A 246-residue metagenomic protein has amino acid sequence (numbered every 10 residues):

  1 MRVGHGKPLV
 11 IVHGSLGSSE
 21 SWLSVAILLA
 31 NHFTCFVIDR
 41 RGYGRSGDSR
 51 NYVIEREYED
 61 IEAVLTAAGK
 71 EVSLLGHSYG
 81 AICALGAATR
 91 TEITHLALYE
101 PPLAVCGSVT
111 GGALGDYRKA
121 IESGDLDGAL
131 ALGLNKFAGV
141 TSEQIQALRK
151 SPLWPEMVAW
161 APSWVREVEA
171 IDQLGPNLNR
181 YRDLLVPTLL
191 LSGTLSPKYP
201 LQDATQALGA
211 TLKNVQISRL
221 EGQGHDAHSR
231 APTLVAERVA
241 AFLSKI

Functional and structural regions predicted by a protein language model:
M1-G47, K70: Conserved HGGG/HGGXW glycine-rich cap/lid loop of the alpha/beta-hydrolase fold
I11-G14, S78, G193: Glycine-rich His-Gly loop
I27, F36-L75, Y79, E237: Active-site loop/oxyanion-hole signature of alpha/beta-hydrolase fold enzymes
R40, P101, G222: Active-site loop/turn elements of alpha/beta-hydrolase fold enzymes, especially the short glycine-/histidine-rich
L85-S123: Flexible "cap/lid" loop of the alpha/beta hydrolase fold
V109, L126-V165: Conserved alpha/beta-hydrolase catalytic His-Asp/Glu region
P155-A210, Q216-R219: Conserved serine/cysteine hydrolase catalytic core
L220-T233: Catalytic histidine-centered segment of alpha/beta-hydrolase-like enzymes
